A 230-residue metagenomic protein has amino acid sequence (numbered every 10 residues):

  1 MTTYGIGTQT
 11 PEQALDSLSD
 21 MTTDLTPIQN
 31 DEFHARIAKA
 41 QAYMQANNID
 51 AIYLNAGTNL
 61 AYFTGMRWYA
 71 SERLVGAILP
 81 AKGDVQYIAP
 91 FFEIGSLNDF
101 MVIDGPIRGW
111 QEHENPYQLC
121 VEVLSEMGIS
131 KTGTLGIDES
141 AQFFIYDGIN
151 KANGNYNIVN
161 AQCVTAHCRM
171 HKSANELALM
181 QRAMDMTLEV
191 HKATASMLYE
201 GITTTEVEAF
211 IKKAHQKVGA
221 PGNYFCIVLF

Functional and structural regions predicted by a protein language model:
M1-E189: A composition/biophysics-driven feature that prefers long, compositionally simple stretches
M44, L198, H215: Hydrophobic pocket-lining residues that define ligand/cofactor binding sites across diverse proteins
T134-D138, T194-T203: Conserved short loop/turn motifs at secondary-structure junctions
Q142, Y199-F210: Short, structural beta-strand-to-alpha-helix junction motif
T187-T194, K212: Active-site pocket-lining segments that scaffold enzyme catalytic pockets across diverse folds
F210-F230: Acidic, glycine-rich loop-and-beta core segments that form the ion-binding/anion-interacting portion of active sites
